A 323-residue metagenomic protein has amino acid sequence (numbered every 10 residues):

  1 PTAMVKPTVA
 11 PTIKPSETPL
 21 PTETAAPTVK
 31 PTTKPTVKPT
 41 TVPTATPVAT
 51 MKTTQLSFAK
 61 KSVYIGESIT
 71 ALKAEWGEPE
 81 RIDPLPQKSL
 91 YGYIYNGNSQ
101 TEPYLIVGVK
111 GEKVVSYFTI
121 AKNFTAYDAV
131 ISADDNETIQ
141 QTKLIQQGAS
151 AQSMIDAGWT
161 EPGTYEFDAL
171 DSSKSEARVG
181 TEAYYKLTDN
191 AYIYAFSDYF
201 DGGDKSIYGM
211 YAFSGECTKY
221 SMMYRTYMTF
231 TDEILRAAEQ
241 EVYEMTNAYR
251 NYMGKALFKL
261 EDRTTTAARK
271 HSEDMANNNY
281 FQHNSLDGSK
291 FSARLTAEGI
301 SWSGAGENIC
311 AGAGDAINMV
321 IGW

Functional and structural regions predicted by a protein language model:
T2-T50: Ser/Thr-rich, Proline-interspersed low-complexity disordered segments
P31-T32, T36-T44, T188-R263: Intrinsically disordered, low-complexity, Pro/Ser/Thr/Asn/Gly/Ala-rich spacer/linker segments adjacent to signal
P35-T70, M228-D232: N-terminal low-complexity, Pro/Thr/Ser-rich intrinsically disordered segments that act as propeptides or flexible
M51-F58, T119-T138, K219-E233, T246-Y249 (+3 more regions): Acidic/histidine-rich, surface-exposed loop or edge segments in extracytoplasmic proteins
L56-S62, E137-I145, Y227-A237, N251-E261 (+2 more regions): Second-shell loop/turn segments in exported
S62-R81, Q146-T164: Amphipathic alpha-helical segments
K88-L90, E233-E298: Short, well-ordered surface patches within globular domains
T119-F200, F291-W323: A well-ordered secondary-structure block
